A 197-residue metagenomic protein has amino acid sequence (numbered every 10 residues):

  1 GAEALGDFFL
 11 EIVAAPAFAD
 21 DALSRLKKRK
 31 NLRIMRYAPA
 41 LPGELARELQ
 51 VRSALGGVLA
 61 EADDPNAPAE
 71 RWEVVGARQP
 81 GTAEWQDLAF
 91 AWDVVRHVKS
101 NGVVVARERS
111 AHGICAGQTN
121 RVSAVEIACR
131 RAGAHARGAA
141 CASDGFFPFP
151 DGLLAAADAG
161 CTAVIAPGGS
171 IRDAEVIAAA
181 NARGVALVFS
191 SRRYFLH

Functional and structural regions predicted by a protein language model:
G1-H197: ATP-dependent carboxylate/acyl-activation modules
